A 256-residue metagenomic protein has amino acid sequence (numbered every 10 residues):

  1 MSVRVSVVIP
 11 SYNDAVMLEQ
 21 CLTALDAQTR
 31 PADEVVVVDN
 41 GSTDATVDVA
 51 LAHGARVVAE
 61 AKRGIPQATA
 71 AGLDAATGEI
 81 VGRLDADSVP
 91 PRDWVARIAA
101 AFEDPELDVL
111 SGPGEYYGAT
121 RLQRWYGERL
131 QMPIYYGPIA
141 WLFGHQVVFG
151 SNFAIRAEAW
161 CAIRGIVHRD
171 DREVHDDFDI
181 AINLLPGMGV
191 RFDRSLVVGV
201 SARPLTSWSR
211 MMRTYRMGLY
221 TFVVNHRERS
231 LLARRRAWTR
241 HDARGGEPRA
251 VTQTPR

Functional and structural regions predicted by a protein language model:
M1-A24: N-proximal low-complexity "stem/linker" segments adjacent to membrane-targeting elements
T23-A32: Short, acidic, metal-binding catalytic loop of nucleotide-sugar glycosyltransferases
A24, D39-V47, S88: A conserved acidic beta->alpha catalytic loop
E60-A76: Glycine-rich, basic loop-to-helix element that forms the pyrophosphate-binding segment of sugar-nucleotide handling
V81: Short aromatic/hydrophobic "clamp" motif used to bind/position activated sugar donors
D93-Q123: Conserved donor NDP-sugar-binding/catalytic core segment of glycosyltransferases
G112-G118, W125-Q146: Short, flexible, basic/aromatic active-site loop/helix in glycosyltransferases
D171-I180: Acidic donor-binding loop at a coil-to-helix junction in glycosyltransferase catalytic cores that engages
